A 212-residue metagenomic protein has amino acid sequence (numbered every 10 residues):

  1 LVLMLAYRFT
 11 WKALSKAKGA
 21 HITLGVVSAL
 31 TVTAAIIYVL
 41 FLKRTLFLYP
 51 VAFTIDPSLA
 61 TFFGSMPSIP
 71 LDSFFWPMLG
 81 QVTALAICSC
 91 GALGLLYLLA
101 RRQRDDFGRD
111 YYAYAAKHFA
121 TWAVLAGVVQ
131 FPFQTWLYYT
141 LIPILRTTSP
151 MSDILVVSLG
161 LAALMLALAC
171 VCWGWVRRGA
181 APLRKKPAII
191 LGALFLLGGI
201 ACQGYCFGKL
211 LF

Functional and structural regions predicted by a protein language model:
L1-F212: Polytopic transmembrane helical bundles with strong interfacial aromatic enrichment
